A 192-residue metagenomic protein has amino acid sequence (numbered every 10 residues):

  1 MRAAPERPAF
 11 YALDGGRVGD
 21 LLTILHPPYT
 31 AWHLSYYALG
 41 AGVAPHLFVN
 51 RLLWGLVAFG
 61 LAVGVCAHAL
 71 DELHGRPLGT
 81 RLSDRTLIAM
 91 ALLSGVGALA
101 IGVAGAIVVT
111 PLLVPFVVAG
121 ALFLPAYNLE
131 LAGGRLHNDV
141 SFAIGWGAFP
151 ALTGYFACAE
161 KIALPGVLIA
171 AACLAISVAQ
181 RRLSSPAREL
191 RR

Functional and structural regions predicted by a protein language model:
M1-R81, L87-L124, I144-R192: Hydrophobic alpha-helical transmembrane segments
D84-I88, G133-L136: Membrane-water interface at loop-to-transmembrane-helix junctions
L129-S141: Membrane-helix interface "capping/anchor" motifs
